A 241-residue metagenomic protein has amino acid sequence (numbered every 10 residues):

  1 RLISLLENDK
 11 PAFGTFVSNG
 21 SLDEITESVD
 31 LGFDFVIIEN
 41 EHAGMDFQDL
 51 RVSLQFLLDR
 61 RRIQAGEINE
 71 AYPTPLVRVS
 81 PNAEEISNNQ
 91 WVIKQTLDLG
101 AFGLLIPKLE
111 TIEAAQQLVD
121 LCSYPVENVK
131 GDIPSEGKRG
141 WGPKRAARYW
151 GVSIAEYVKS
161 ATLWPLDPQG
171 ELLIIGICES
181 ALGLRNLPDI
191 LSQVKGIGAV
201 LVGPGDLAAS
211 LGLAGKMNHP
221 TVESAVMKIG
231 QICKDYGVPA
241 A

Functional and structural regions predicted by a protein language model:
R1-A241: Expand to "…catalyze enediolate/carbanion chemistry for C-C bond making/breaking, isomerization, decarboxylation
